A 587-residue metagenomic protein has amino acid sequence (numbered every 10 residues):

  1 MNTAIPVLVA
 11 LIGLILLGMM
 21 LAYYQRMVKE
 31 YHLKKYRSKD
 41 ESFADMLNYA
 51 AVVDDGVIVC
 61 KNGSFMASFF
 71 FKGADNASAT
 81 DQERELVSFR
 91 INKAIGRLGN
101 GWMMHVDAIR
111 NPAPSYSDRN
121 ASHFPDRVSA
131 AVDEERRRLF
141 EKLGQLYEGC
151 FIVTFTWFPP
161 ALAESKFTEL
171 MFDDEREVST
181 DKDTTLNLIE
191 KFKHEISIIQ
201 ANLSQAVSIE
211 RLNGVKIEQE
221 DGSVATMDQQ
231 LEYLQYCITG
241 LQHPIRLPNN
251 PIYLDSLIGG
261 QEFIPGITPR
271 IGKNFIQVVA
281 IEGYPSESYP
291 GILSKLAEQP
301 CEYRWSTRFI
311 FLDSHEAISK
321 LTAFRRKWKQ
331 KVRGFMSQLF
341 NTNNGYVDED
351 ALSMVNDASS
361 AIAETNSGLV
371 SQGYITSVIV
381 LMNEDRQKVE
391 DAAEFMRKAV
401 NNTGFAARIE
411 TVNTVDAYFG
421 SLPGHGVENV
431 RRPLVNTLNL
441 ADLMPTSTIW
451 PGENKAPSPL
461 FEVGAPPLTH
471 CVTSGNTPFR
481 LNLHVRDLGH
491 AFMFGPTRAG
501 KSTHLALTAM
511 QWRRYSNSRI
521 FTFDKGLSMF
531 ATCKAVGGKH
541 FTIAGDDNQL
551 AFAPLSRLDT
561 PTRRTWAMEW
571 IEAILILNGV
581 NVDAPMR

Functional and structural regions predicted by a protein language model:
T3-T448: Extended, folded cores of ATP/NTP-driven motor/assembly subunits in large transport and secretion machines
Y36, T185, I189, E282 (+8 more regions): Hydrophobic alpha-helical scaffolding
D55-V57, F140-K142, P265-G266, L293 (+7 more regions): Generic recognition of flexible, low-complexity loop/linker segments
F70, A74-N76, D81, S88-G96 (+1 more regions): Glycine-rich phosphate-binding loop of nucleotide-binding enzymes
F70, H105-D107, T154-T156, S306-I310 (+7 more regions): Residues in well-ordered beta-strands of folded domains
D75, H105-S122, V132, L139-G144 (+1 more regions): Switch/coupling segment of Walker-type NTPase motor domains
R84, F192, V389, K501-A506 (+3 more regions): Short, charged, low-complexity patches
V427-G475: Core mixed alpha/beta domains of very large multi-subunit molecular machines
